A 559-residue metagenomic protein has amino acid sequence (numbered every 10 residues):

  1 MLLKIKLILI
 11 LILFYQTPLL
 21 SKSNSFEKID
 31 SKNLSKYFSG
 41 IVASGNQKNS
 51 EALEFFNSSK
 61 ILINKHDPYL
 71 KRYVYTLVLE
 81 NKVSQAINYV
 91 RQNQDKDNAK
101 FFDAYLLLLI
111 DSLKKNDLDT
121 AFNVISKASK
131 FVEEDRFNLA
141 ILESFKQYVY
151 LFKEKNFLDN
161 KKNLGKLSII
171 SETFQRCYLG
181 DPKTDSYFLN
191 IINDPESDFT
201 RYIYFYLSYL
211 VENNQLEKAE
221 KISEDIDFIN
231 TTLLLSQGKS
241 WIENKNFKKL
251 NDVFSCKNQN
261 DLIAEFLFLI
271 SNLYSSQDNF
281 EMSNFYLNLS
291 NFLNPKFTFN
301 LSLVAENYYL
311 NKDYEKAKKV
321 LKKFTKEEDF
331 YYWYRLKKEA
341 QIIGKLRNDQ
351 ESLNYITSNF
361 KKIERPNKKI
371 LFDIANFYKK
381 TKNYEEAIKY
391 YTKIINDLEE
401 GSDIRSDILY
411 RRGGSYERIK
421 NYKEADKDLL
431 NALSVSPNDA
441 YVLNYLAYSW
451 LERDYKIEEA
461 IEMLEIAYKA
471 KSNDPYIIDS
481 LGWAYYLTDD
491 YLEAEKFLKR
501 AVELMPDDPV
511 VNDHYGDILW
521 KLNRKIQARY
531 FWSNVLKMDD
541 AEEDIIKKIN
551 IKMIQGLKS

Functional and structural regions predicted by a protein language model:
L19-Y73, L79, I87-N88, A99-K100 (+1 more regions): N-terminal leader/linker segments that initiate helical-solenoid repeat arrays
I41, Y75, I110, Y148 (+10 more regions): Residue-level recognition of tetratricopeptide repeat
N46, E80, K115, K153 (+10 more regions): Structural motif corresponding to the intra-repeat A-B loop/turn of tetratricopeptide repeats
L53-N57, V83-K96, L118-V132, E154-L167 (+11 more regions): Alpha-helical repeat scaffolds
N64, N98-A99, E133, N163 (+11 more regions): Short coil turns that delineate tetratricopeptide repeat
Y69, A104, N138, S168 (+11 more regions): TPR alpha-solenoid repeat register
R72, L107, F145, S171 (+10 more regions): Canonical tetratricopeptide repeat
F254, N260-A264, H514, K521-S559: Terminal, low-structured helical/coil segments at or just beyond the last alpha-helical repeat
